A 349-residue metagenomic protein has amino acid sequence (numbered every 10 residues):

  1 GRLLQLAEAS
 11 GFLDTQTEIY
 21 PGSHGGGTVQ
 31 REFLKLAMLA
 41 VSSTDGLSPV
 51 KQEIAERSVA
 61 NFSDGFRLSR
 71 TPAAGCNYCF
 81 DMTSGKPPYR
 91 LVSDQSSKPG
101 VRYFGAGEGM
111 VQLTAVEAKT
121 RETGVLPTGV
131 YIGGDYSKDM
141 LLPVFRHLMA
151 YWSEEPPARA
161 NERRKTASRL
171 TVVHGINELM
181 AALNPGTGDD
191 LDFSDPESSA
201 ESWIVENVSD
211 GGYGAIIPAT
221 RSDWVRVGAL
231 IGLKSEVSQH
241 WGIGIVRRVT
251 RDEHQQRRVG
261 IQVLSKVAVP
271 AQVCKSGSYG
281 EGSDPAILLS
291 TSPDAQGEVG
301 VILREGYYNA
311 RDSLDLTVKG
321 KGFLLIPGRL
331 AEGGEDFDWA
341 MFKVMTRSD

Functional and structural regions predicted by a protein language model:
G1-V172: Extended, domain-scale alpha-helical bundle/helix-rich regions
L4-Q5, R257, A271: Aromatic-residue detector
G129-H240, R248-V263, V267-A268, G277-D349: Short strand-loop-strand
